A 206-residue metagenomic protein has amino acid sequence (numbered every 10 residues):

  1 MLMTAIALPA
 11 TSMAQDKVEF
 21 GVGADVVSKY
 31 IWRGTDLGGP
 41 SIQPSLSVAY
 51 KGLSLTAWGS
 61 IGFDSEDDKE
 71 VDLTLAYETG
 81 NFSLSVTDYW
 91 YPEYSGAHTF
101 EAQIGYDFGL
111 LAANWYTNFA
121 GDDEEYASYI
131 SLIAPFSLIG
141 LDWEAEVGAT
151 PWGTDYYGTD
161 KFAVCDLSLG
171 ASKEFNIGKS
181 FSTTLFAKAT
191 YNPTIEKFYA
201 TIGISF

Functional and structural regions predicted by a protein language model:
M3-M13: C-terminal segment of classical bacterial N-terminal signal peptides
T11-F206: Outer-membrane beta-barrel proteins
